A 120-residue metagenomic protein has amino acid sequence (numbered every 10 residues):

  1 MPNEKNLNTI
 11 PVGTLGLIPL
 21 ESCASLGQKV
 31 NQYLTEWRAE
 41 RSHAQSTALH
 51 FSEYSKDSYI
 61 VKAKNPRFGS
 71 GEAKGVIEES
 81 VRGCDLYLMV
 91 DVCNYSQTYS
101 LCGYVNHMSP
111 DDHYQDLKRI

Functional and structural regions predicted by a protein language model:
M1-I120: PRPP-associated nucleotide enzymes
